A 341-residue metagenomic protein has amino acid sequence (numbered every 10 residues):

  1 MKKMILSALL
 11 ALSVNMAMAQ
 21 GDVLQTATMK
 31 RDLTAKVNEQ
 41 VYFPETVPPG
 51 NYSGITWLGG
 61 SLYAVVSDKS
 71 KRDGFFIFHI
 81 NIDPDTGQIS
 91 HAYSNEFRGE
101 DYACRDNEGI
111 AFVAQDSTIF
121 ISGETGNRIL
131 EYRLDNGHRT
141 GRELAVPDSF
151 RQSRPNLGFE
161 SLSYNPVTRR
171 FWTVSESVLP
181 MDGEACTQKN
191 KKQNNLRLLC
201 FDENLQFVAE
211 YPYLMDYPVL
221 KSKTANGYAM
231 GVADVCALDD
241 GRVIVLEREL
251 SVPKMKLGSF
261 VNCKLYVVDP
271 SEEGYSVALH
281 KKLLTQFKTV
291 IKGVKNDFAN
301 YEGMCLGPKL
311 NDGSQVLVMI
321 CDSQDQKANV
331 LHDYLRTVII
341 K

Functional and structural regions predicted by a protein language model:
M1-Q25: Bacterial Sec-dependent N-terminal signal peptides
Q20-K341: Sequence/structural signature of beta-propeller domains
